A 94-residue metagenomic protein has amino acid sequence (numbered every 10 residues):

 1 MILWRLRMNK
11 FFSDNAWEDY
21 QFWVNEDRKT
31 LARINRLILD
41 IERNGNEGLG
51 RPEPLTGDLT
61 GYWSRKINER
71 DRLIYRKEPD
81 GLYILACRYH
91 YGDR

Functional and structural regions predicted by a protein language model:
M1-N9, E18-L31, R36, L49 (+3 more regions): Enriched for short, Lys/Arg-rich terminal
S13: Residue-level signal for threonine
